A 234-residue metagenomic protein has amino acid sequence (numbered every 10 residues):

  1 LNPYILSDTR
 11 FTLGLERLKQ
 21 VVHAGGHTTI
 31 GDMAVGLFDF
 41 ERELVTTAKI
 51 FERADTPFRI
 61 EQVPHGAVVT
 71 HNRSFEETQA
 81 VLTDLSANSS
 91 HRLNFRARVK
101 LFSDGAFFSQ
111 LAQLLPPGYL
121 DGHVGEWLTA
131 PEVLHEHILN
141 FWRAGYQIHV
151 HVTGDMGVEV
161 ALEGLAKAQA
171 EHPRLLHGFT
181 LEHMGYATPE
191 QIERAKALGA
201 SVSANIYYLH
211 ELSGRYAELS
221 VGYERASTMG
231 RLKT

Functional and structural regions predicted by a protein language model:
L1-A80, A97, A106-G157, G178 (+1 more regions): Divalent metal-binding segments
G36-D39, G154-E159, Y186-P189, L209-L212: Active-site environment of divalent metal-dependent phosphoester hydrolases
E41-L44, V158-A166, E193, L212-E218: Histidine/acidic-residue-rich catalytic or RNA/ligand-binding cores of hydrolases and nuclease-related proteins
I50-R59, D84-R92, R143-A144, K167-H177 (+1 more regions): Secondary-structure transition/capping motifs at alpha-helix termini and the adjoining loop/turn into the next element
F75-R98, A187-G199: Short amphipathic alpha-helices and their capping/turn segments at secondary-structure boundaries
R92-L111, A200-H210: Non-cysteine beta-strand/loop elements that form the S-adenosyl-L-methionine
Y186-T234: Active-site-adjacent C-terminal substructures of enzyme catalytic domains
